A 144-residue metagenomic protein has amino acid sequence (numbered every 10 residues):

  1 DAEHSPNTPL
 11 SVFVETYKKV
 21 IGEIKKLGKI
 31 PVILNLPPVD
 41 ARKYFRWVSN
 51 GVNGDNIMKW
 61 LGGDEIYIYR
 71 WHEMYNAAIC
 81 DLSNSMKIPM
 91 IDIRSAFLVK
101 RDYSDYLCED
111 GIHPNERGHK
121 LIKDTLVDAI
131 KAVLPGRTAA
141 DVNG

Functional and structural regions predicted by a protein language model:
D1-G144: Alpha-helical cap/lid subdomain in secreted, periplasmic, or secretory-pathway luminal O-acyl-processing enzymes
